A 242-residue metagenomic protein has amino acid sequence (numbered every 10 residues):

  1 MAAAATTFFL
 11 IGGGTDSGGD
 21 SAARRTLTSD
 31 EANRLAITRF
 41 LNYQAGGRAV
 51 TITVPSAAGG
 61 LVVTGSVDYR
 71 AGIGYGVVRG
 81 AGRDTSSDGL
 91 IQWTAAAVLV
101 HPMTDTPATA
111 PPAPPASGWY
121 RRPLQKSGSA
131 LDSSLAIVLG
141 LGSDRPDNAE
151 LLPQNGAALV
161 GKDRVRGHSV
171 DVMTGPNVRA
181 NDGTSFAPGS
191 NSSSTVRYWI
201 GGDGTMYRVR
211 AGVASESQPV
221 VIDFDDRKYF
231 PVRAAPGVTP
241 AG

Functional and structural regions predicted by a protein language model:
M1-S66, P231-G242: N-terminal leader/targeting segments and the immediate start of mature chains
A36-R39, V63-A71, I91, R197 (+1 more regions): Extended lipid/amphipathic-ligand handling interfaces
Q44-T51, R70-V77, R166-T174, T205-V209: Short, hydrophobic/aromatic-rich segments at coil-to-beta transitions
V54-S56, G80-G82, A95, T104 (+3 more regions): A mature extracytoplasmic/lumenal domain signature
S56-L61, G82-D88, S215-E216: Solvent-exposed loop/turn segments connecting transmembrane beta-strands in outer-membrane beta-barrel proteins
R70-G140: An acidic-aromatic
A113-H168, T239-A241: Solvent-exposed helix/loop surface patches that form functional interfaces
H168-A241: Gly/Pro-enriched, hydrophobic low-complexity segments that function as extracytoplasmic propeptides/linkers
